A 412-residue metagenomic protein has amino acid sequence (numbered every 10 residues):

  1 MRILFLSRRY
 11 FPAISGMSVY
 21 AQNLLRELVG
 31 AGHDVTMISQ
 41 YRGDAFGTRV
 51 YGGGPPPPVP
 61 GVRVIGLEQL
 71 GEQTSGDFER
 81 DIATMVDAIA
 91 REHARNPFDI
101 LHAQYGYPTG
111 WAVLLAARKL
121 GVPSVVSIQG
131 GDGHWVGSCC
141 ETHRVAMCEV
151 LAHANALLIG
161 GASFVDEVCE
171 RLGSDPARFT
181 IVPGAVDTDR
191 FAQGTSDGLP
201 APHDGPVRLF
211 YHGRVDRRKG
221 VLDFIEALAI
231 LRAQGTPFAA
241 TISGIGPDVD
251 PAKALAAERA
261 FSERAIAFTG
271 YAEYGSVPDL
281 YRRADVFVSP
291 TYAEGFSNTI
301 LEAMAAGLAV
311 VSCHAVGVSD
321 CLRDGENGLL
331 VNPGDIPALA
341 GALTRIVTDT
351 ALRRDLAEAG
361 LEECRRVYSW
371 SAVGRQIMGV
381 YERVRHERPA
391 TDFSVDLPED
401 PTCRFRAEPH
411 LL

Functional and structural regions predicted by a protein language model:
M1-G53, F393, P398-L412: N-terminal subdomain of nucleotide-sugar transferases
L4, A201-L228, T241: Conserved donor-binding/catalytic core segment of Leloir-type glycosyltransferases
Y41, S163, A185: Carbohydrate-associated surface elements
K253-A272: Nucleotide-activated donor-binding/catalytic signature segment of Leloir-type glycosyltransferases, i.e., the conserved
Y271-A272, D279-A284: Short alpha-helical donor nucleotide-sugar binding micro-motif in glycosyltransferases
Y292: Aromatic "clamp/platform" in nucleotide-sugar-dependent glycosyltransferases that forms part of the donor/acceptor
A309-S312: Short hydrophobic beta-strand element within catalytic cores of glycosyltransferases and related nucleotide-activated
D324-G325, L329-I336, R345-T350: Conserved acidic donor-binding segment of nucleotide-sugar-dependent glycosyltransferases
